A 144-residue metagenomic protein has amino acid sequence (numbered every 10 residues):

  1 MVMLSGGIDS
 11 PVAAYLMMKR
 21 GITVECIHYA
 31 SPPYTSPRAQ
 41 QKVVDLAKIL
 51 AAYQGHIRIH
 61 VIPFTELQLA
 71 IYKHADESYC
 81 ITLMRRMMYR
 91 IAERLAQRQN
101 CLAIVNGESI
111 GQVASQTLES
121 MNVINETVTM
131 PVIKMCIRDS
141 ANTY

Functional and structural regions predicted by a protein language model:
M1-V43: ATP-dependent adenylation/pyrophosphate-handling site
M3, I27-Y29, I62-T65, N106-G107: Generic beta-strand/beta-sheet core signal
V12, R38-D45, I62, Y79 (+2 more regions): Conserved active-site and cofactor/substrate-binding residues in soluble primary-metabolism enzymes
K19, K48-H56, E93-L102: Generic secondary-structure signature for well-ordered alpha-helical cores
T23, R58-H60, P131: Conserved beta-strand segments of alpha/beta enzyme cores
V43, A47, N122-I124: Short, electropositive alpha-helical surface patch
L46-H74: A conserved beta-strand->alpha-helix junction
Q68, K73-K134, R138-A141: Active-site adenylate/phosphate-handling loop in enzymes that bind or generate adenylated species
